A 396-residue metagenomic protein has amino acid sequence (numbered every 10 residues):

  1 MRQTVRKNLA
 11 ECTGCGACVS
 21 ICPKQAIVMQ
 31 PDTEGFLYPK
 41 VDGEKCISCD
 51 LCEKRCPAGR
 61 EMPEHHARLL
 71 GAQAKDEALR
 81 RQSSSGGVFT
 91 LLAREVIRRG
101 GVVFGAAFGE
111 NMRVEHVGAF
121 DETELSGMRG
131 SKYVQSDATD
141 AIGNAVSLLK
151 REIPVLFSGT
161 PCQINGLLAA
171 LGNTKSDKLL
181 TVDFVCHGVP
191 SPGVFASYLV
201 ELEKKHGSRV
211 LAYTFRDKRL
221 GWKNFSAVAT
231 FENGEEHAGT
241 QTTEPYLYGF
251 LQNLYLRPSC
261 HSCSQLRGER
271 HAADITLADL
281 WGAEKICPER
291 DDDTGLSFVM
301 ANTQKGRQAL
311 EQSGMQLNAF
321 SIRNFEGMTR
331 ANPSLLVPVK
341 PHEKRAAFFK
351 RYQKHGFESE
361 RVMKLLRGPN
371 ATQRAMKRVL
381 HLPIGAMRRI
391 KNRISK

Functional and structural regions predicted by a protein language model:
M1-R2, E44-R151, F325-R345, K350-E358: Flanking helices and flexible, charged tails adjoining ferredoxin-like Fe-S electron-transfer domains in multi-subunit
R2-T13, V41-I47, E152-V155, T242-C260 (+1 more regions): Immediate flanking context of iron-sulfur cluster ligation sites
T4-V5, E11, A17-K40, D50-A67 (+1 more regions): Iron-sulfur cluster-binding cysteine motifs and their immediate structural context in ferredoxin-like electron-transfer
A10-Q25, K45-G59, T160-G166, L256-E269: Local cysteine-cluster metal-coordination motifs and their immediate loop/turn environment, predominantly Fe-S cluster
S84-G87, E110, F157-L167, G188-P190: Gly/Ser/Thr-rich loops at beta-strand to alpha-helix junctions that form or flank small-molecule/cofactor-binding
R99-V102, E203, S208-K396: Long, compositionally biased charged/polar accessory segments in the mid-to-C-terminal portions of proteins
K132-T181: Conserved nucleotide-cofactor-binding alpha/beta core module
L179-E201: Short, flexible loop segments at boundaries between secondary-structure elements
